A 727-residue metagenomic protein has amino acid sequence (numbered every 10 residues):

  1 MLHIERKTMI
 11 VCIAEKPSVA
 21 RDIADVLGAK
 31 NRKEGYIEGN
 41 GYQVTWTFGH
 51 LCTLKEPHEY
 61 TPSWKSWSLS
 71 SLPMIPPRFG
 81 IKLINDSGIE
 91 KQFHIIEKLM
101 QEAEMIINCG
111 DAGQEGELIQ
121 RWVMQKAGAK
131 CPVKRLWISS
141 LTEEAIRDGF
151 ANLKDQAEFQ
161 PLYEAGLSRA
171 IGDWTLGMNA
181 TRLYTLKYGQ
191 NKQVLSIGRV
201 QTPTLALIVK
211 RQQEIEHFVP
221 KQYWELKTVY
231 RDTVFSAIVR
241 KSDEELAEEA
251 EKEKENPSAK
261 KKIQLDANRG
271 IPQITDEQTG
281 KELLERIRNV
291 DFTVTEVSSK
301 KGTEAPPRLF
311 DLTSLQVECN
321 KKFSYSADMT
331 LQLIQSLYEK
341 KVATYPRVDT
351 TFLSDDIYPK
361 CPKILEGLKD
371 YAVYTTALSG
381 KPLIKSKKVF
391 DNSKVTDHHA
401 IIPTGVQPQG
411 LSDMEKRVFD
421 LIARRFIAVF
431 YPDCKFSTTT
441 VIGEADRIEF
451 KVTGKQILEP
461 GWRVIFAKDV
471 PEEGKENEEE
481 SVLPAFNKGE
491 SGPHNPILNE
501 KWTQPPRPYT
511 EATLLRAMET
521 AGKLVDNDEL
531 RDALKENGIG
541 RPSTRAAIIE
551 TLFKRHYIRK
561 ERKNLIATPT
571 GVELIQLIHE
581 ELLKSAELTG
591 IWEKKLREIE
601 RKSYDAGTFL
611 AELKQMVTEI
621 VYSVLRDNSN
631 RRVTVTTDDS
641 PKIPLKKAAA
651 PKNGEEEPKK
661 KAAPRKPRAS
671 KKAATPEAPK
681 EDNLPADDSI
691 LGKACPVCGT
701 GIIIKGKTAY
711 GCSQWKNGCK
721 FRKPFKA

Functional and structural regions predicted by a protein language model:
M1-W174, M178, Y184, D243 (+2 more regions): Intrinsically disordered, low-complexity regulatory segments
T8-M9, I107-A112, N191-V194, S299-R308 (+4 more regions): Conserved short loop/turn motifs at secondary-structure junctions
T8-V11, I89, T181, I215-H217 (+5 more regions): Basic, low-complexity terminal or inter-domain segments flanking catalytic cores
E34-W64, T202-E249, V429-E478, E612-Q615 (+1 more regions): Structured, non-catalytic alpha/beta "coupling" segments that mediate domain-domain communication and provide generic
G80-I106, L207-I208, E318-C319, L421-I427 (+1 more regions): Phosphate-interacting basic helix/loop segments used at nucleotide- and nucleic-acid interfaces
Q101, A145-Y230, S299-T303: C-terminal or mid-to-C-terminal helical accessory/interaction module adjacent to the motor/catalytic core
N256-R308: Metal- or metallocofactor-binding catalytic centers and their adjacent structured scaffolds across diverse enzyme
